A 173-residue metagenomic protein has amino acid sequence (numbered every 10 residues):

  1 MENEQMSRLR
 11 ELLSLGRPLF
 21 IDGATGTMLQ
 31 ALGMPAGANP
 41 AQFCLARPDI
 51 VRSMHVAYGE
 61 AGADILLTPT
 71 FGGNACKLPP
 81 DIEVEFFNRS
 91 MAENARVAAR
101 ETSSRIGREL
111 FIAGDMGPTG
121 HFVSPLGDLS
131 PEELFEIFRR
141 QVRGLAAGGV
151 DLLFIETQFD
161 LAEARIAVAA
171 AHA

Functional and structural regions predicted by a protein language model:
M1-A173: Domain-level signal for soluble alpha/beta catalytic cores
